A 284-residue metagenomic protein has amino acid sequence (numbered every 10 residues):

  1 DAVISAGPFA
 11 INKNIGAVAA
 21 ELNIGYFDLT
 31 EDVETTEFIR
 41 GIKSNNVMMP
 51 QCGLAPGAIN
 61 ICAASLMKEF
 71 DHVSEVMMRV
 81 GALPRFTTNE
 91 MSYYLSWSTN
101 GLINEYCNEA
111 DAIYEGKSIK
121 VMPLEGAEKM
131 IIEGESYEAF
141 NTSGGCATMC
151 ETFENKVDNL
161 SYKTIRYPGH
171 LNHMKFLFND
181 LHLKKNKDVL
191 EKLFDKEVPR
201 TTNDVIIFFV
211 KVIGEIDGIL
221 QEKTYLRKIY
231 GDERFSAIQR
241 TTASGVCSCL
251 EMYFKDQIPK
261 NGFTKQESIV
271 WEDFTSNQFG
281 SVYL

Functional and structural regions predicted by a protein language model:
A2-A19, V33-T35: Beta-loop-alpha module in the N-terminal Rossmann-like domain of NAD(P)-dependent dehydrogenases, especially those
I4-S5, F27-D28, M78: Redox-cofactor binding/interface segments in oxidoreductases and associated redox assembly factors
P8, C52, F235-Q239: Alpha-helix N-cap/helix-initiation motif
I11-K13, T36-E37, A55-I61: Short glycine/serine/threonine-rich phosphate/pyrophosphate-binding segments that cradle anionic phosphate groups
E21, G25, L29-P50: Rossmann-fold NAD(P)-binding glycine/threonine-rich loop
R40, S65, M149: Internal catalytic or translocation cores that form aromatic/hydrophobic pockets or channels for amphipathic metabolites
N45-P84: Adenosine-phosphate binding glycine-rich loop
K68-L284: C-terminal catalytic/substrate-binding lobe primarily of soluble NAD(P)-dependent oxidoreductases
